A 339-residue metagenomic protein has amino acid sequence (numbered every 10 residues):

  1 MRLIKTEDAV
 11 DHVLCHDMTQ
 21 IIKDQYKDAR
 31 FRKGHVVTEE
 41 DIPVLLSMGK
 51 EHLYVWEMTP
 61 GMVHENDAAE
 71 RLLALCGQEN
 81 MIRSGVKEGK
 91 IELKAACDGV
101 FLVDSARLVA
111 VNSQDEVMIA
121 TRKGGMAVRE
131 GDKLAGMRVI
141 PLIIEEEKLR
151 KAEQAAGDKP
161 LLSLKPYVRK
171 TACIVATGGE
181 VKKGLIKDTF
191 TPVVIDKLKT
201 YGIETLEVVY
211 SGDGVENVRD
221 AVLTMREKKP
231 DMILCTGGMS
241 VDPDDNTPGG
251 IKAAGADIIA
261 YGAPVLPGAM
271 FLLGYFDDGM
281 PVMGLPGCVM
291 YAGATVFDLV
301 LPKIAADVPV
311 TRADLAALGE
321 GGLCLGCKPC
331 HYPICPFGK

Functional and structural regions predicted by a protein language model:
M1-E88: Short, low-complexity N-terminal leaders and the immediately following helix N-cap/first helix
E7-D11, A29, R83-V86, M126-V128 (+4 more regions): Solvent-exposed alpha-helices and their adjacent loops that cap or buttress functional pockets in soluble metabolic
A29, G85, V100-V103, R107-M118 (+2 more regions): C-terminal terminal segments
R32, T38, K123, A127-E130 (+1 more regions): Residue-level recognition of short, solvent-exposed, well-ordered loop/turn junctions that link secondary-structure
V55-W56, M81-V86, I144-E146, E204-V208 (+1 more regions): Flexible, glycine/charged-enriched surface loops at secondary-structure junctions
T59-Y167: Extended, charged alpha/beta regions that create polyanion-binding interfaces
D158-D213, N217: Glycine-rich phosphate/diphosphate-binding loop of Rossmann-like nucleotide-binding domains
G179, L206-G338: Short glycine/threonine-rich loop/turn motifs
